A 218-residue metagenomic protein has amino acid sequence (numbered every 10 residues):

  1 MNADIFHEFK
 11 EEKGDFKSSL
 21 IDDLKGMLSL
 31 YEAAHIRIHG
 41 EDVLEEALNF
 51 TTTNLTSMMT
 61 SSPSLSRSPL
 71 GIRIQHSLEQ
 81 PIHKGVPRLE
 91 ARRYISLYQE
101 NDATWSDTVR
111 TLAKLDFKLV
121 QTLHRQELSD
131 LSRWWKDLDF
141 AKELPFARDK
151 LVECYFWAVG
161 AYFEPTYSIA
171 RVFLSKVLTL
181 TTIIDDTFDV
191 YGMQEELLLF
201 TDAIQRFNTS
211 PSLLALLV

Functional and structural regions predicted by a protein language model:
M1-V218: Terpene synthase/cyclase
